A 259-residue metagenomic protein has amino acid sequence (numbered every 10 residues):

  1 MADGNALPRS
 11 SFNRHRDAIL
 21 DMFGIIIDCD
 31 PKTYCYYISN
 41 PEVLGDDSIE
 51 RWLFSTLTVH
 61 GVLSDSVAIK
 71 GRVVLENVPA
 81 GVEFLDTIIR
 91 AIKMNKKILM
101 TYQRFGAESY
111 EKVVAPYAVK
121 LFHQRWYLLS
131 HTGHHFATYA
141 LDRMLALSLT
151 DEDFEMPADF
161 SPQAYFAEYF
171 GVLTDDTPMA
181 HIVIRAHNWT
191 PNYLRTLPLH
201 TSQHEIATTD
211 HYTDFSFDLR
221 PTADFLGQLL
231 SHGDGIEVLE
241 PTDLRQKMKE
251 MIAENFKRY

Functional and structural regions predicted by a protein language model:
M1-D3, V119, P241: A short alpha-helical element within helix-turn-helix/winged-helix DNA-binding domains across DNA-binding proteins
M1-I27: N-terminal helix-turn-helix
D17, F23-G24, D28-Q103: Bulky hydrophobic/aromatic content
I27, V119, L147, E205-I206: A structural signal for short hydrophobic beta-strand segments in well-ordered beta-sheet cores
C35-Y37, L99, Y127-L129, D214 (+1 more regions): General beta-strand recognition
G71-V183: Core beta-strand-centered patch of the WYL/Sm-like small regulatory domain
A167-Y259: Polybasic (Lys/Arg-rich)
